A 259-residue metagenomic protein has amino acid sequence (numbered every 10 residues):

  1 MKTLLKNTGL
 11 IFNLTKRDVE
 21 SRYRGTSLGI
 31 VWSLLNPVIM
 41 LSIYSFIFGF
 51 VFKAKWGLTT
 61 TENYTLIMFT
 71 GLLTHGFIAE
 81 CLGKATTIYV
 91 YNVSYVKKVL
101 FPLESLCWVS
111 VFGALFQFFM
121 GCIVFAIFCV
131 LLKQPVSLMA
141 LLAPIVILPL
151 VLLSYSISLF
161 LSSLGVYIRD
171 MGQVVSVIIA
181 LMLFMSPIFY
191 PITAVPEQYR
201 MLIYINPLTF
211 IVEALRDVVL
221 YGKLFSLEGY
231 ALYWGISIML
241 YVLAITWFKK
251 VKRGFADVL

Functional and structural regions predicted by a protein language model:
M1-L259: Hydrophobic transmembrane alpha-helices and immediately adjacent juxtamembrane helices of multi-pass inner-membrane
